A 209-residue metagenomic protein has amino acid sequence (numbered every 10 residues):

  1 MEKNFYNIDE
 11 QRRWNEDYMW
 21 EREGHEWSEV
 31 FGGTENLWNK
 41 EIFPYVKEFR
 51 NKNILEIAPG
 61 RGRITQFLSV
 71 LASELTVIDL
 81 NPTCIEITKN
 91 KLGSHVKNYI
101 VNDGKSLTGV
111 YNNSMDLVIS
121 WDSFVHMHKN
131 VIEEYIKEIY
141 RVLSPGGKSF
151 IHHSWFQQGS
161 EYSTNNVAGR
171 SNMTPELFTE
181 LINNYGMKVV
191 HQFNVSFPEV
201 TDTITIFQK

Functional and structural regions predicted by a protein language model:
M1-R50, I57-T108, M127-E134, K148-K209: Class I (Rossmann-like) S-adenosyl-L-methionine-dependent methyltransferase catalytic domain, capturing the SAM-binding
N53, E74, S114-D116: Structural signature of beta-strand start/N-cap positions in the alpha/beta core of ABC transporter nucleotide-binding
T65, N112, D122: Conserved acidic functional residues
T108-V118: A short acidic, Gly/Pro-enriched loop at the edge of an enzyme's catalytic core that lines a small-molecule cofactor
M115, R141-S144, N184: S-adenosyl-L-methionine-dependent nucleic acid methyltransferase catalytic domains
L117-N130: A short SAM/SAH-binding and catalytic strip from SAM-dependent methyltransferases
E133-P145: A short glycine-rich, Lys/Arg-flanked "PGG" loop and its adjoining helix->strand segment in the class I
